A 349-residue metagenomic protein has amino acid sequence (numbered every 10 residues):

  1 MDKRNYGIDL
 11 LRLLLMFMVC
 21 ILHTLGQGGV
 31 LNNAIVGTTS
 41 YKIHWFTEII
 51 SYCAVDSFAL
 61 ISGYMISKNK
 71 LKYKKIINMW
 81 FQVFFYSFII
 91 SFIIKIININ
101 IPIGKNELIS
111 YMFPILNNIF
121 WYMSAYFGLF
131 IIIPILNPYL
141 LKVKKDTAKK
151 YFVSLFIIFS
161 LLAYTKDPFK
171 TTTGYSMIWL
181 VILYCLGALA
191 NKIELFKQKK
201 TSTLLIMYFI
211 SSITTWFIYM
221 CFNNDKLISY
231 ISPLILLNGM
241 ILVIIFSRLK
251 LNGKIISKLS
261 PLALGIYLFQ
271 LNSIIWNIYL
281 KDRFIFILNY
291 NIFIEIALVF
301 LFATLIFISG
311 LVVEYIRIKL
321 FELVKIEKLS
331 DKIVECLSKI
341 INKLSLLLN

Functional and structural regions predicted by a protein language model:
L15, S40-Y41, W45-S62, I66-F120 (+4 more regions): Transmembrane alpha-helical segments and their boundary/interface "anchor" motifs in multi-pass integral membrane
F17-T24, Y86-I93, I109, V153-D167 (+2 more regions): Aromatic-anchored segments of alpha-helical transmembrane domains
G29-N33, I96-I103, L162-K170, W216-D225 (+1 more regions): Juxtamembrane "helix-exit" motif on the non-cytosolic side of transmembrane helices
K42-V55, S110-A125, Y164-L183, W216-M240 (+1 more regions): Interfacial loop-to-helix transition and helix-capping segments at the boundaries of transmembrane helices
Y64-L71, I135-V143, Y164-T165, L186-F196 (+2 more regions): Structural signal for the C-terminal ends of transmembrane alpha-helices and the immediately following loop
I96, M220-K325, N342-S345: Alpha-helical transmembrane segments of multi-pass integral membrane proteins
I131-I157, L189-M207: Solvent-exposed interhelical
T147-E194: Loop-centered beta-sheet repeat module
